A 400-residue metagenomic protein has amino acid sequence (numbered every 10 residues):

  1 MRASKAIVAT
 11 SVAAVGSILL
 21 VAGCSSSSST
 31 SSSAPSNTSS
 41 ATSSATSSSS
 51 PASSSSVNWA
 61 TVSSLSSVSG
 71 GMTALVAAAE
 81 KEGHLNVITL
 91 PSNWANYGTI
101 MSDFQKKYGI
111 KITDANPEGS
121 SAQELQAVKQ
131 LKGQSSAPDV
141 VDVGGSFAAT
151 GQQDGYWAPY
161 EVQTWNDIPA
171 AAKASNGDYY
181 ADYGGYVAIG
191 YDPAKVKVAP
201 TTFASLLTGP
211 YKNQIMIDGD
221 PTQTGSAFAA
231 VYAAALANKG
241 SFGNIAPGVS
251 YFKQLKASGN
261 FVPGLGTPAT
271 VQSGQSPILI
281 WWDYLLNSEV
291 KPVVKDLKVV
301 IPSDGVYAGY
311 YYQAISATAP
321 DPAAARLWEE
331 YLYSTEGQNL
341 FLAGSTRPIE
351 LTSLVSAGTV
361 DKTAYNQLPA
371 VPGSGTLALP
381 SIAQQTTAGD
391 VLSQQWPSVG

Functional and structural regions predicted by a protein language model:
A22-P35, S39: Bacterial lipoprotein signal-peptidase II cleavage site
T38, A45-N86, Q105-K106, T208: Immediate post-signal peptide segment of exported/extracytoplasmic ligand-binding proteins
S47, A52-A60, G373-G400: Conserved C-terminal helix/tail region of periplasmic/extracytoplasmic solute-binding proteins
G70-K81, L90-K111, E289: Short, polar/charged alpha-helical segment
N86-M101, T113-K129, S135-Q275: Extracytoplasmic ligand-binding site segments that recognize negatively charged/polar headgroups
A148-T150, Q272, P277-D296: A ligand-binding cleft/hinge motif common to bilobed small-molecule-binding domains
A170, G184-A188, V249-Q254, V293-A317: Periplasmic-binding protein-like
V306-Y307, Y311, S316-T376: Mature extracytoplasmic/periplasmic domains
